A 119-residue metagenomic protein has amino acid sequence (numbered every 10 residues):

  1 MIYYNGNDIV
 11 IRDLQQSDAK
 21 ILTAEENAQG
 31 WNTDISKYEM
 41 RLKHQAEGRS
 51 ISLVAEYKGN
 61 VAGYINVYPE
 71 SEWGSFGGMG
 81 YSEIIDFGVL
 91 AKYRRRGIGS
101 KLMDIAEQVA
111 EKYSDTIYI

Functional and structural regions predicted by a protein language model:
G6-L22: A short beta-loop-alpha structural element at the N-terminal edge of CoA-dependent acyl/N-acetyltransferase catalytic
A19-N27, Y38: Hydrophobic alpha-helical core bundles mediating ligand binding, dimerization, or RNAP-core interactions
W31-V54, Y64: Active-site rim helix/loop that mediates acceptor-substrate recognition in acyltransferases
S50, M79, I84: Short coil/loop residues immediately preceding or within conserved phosphate-binding loops of NTP-utilizing enzyme
V54, N60-P69, E83, G88: Conserved beta-strand in the GNAT
S71-G78: A short, polar/charged loop-to-alpha-helix boundary motif
V89, R95-Q108: Conserved acetyl-CoA-binding loop-helix of GNAT-fold acetyltransferases
A110-I119: Conserved GNAT acetyl-CoA-binding A-motif
